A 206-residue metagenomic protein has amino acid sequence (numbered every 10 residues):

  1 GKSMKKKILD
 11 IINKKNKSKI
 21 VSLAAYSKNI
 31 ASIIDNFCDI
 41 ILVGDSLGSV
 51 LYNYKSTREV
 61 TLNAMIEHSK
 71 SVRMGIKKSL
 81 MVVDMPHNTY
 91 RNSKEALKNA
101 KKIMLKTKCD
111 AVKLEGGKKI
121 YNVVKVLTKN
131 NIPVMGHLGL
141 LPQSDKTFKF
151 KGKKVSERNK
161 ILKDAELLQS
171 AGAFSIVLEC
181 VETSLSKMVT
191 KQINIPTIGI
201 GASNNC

Functional and structural regions predicted by a protein language model:
G1-S3: Short, Lys/Arg-enriched N-terminal segments with co-localized hydrophobic residues within the first ~10-30 amino acids
K5-N205: Alpha/beta enzyme core
